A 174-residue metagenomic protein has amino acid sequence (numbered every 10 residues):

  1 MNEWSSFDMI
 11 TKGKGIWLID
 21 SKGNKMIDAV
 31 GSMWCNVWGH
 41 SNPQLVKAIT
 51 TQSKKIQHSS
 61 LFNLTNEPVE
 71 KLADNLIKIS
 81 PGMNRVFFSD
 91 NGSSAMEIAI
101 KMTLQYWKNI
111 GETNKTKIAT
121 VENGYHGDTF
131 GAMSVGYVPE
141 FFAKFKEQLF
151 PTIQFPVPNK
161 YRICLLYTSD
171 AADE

Functional and structural regions predicted by a protein language model:
M1-W17, G31, K55, P68: Active-site-adjacent loop/helix segments that line or gate small-molecule/cofactor pockets in enzymes
K25-T113, A119, H126: Glycine-rich loop-to-alpha-helix module at the N-terminal edge of alpha/beta enzyme cores
I56-S59, N159-L166: Short glycine/proline- and acidic residue-enriched helix-loop micro-motifs that form flexible lids or anion-recognition
L76, E147-F150: Cytochrome P450 catalytic-domain helical core, especially the substrate-recognition surface and oxygen-activation
L104-Q148: Glycine/threonine-rich beta-strand-loop-alpha-helix active-site module that forms ligand/phosphate-binding
L149-Y161: Conserved thiamine diphosphate
Y167-E174: Conserved small/polar residues in nucleotide/adenosyl-binding loops
